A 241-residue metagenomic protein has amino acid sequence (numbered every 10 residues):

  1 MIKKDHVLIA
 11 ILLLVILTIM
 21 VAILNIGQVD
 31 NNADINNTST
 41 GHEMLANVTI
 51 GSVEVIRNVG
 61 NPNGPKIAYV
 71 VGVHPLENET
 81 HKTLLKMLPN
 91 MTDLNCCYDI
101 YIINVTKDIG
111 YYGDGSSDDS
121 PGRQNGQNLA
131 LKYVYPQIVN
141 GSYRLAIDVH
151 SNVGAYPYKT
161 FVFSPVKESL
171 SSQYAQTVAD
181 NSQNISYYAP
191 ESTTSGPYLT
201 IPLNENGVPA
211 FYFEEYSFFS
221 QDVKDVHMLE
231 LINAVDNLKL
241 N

Functional and structural regions predicted by a protein language model:
I2-N241: Structured catalytic-domain cores with a bias toward divalent-metal coordination
